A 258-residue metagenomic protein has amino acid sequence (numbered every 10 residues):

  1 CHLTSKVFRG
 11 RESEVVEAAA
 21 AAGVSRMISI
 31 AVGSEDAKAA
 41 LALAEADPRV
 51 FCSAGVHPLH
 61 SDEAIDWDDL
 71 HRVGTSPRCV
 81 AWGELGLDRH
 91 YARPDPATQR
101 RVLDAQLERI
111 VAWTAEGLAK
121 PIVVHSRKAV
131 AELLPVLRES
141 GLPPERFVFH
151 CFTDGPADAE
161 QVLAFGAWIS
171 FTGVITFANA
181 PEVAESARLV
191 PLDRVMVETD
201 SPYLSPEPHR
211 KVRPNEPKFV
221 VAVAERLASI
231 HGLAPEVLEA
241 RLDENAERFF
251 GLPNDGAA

Functional and structural regions predicted by a protein language model:
C1-A258: Mid-domain alpha/beta scaffold segments of enzyme catalytic cores
